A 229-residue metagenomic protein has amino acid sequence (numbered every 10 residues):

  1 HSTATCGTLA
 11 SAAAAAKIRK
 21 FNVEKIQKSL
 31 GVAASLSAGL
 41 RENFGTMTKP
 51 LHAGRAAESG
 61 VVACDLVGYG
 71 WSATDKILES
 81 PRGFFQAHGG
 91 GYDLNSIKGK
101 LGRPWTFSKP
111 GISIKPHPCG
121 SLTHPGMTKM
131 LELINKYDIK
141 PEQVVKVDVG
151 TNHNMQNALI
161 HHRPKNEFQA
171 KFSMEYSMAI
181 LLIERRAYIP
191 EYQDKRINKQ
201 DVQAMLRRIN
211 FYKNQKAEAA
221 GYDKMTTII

Functional and structural regions predicted by a protein language model:
H1-A16, G31-E42, M47, H52-S59 (+1 more regions): FAD-binding core of FAD-dependent oxidoreductases, characterized by glycine-rich FAD pyrophosphate-binding loops
T5-L9, I26, L159: Short glycine/serine/threonine-rich phosphate/pyrophosphate-binding segments that cradle anionic phosphate groups
A13-N22, L181-E184: Alpha-helix C-terminal capping segments
A14, I18-R19, V32, L36 (+2 more regions): Short alpha-helical scaffold segments that flank and stabilize functional sites
K20-Q27, A73-K76: Structural helix-adjacent loops and short alpha-helical linkers that scaffold large soluble proteins
E24-V32, Q143-V144: Extended, well-ordered alpha-helical scaffold segments
R41, G45-E58, D65-I229: Terminal-appendage/accessory-domain detector
